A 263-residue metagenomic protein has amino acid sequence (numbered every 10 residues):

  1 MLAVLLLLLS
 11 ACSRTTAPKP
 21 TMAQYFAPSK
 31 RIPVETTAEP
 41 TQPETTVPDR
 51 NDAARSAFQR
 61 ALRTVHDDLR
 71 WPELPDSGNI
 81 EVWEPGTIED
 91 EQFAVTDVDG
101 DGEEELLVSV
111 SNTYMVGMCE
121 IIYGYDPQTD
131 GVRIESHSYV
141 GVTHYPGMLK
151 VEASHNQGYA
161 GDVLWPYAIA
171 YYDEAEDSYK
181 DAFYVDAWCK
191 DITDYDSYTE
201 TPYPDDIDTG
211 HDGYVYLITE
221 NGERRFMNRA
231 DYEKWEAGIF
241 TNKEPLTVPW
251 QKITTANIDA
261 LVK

Functional and structural regions predicted by a protein language model:
M1-V4: Sec-dependent signal peptide recognition, specifically the positively charged N-region followed immediately by
L8-A11: C-terminal motif of bacterial Sec signal peptides marking the signal peptidase cleavage site
R14-E35, E39-T64, S154-K263: Acidic, small-residue rich beta-repeat scaffolds with periodic aromatic anchors
V47-T87, T129-G141: Blade-edge motifs of beta-propeller repeat domains
E89-V98, V140-K150: Beta-propeller blade termini
G100-V110, G147-H155: Acidic/hydrophobic-patterned starts of short beta strands in beta-sheet-rich repeat architectures
N112-M115, G158-A160: Short glycine/acidic-enriched loop and turn motifs that connect beta-strands
G117-E135, A170-D173: Beta-propeller blade repeat segments, especially FG-GAP/WD-type strand-to-loop junctions in 6- to 7-bladed propeller
